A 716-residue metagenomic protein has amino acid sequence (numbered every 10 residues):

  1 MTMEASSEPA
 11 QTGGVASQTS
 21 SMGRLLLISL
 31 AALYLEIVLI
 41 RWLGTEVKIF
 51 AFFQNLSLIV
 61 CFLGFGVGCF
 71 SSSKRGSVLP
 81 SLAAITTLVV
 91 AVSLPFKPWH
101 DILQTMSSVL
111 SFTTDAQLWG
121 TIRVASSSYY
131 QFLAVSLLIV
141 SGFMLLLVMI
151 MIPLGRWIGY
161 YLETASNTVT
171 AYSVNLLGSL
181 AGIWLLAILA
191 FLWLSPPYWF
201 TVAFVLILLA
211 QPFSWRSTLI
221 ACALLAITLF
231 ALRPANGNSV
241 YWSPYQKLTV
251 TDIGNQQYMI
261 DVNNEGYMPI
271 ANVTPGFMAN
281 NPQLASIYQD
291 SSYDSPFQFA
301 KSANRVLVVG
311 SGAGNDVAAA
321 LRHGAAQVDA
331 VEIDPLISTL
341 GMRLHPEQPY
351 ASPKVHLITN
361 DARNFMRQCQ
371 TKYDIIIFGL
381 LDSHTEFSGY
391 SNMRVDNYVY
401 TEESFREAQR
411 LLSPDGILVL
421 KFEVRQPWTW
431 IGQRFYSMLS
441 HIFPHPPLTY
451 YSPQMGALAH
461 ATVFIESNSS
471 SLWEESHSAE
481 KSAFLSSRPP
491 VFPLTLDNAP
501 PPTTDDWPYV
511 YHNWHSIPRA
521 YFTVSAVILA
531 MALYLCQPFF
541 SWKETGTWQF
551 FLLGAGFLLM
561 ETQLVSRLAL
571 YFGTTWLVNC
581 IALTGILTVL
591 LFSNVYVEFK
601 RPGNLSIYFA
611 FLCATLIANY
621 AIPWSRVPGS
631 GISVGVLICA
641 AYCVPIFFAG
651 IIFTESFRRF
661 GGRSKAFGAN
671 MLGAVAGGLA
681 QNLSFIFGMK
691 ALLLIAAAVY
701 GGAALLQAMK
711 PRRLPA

Functional and structural regions predicted by a protein language model:
T2-A716: Alpha-helical transmembrane segments of multi-pass membrane proteins
